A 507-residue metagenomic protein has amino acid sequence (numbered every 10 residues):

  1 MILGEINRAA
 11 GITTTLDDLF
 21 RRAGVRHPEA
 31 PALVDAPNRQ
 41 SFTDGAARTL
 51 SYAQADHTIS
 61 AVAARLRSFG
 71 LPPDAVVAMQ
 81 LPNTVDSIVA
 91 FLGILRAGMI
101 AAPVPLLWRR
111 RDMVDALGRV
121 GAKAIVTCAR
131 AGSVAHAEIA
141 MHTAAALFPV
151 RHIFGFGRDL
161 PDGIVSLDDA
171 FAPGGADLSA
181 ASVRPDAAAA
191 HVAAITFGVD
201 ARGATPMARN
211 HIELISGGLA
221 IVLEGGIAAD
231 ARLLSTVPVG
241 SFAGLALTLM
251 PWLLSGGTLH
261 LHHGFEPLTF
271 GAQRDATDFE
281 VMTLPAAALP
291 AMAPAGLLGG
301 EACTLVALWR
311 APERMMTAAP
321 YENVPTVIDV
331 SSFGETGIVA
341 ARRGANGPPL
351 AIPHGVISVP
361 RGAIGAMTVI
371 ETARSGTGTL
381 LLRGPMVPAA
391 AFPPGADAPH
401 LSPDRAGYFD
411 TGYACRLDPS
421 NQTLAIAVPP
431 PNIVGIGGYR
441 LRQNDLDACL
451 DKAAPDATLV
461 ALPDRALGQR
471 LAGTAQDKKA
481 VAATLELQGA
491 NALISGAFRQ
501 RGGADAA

Functional and structural regions predicted by a protein language model:
R8, I12, L33-G70, A75-T84 (+3 more regions): Conserved AMP-binding/adenylate-forming core of the ANL superfamily
L19-L50, V192-G203: AMP-dependent adenylate-forming
P28-P31, G155, L160-P161, F171-G217 (+3 more regions): Conserved pre-ATP/AMP-binding loop-to-beta segment of ANL
L81-L92, L107-R111, V237-L254: Conserved coil-to-alpha-helix start sites within the AMP-binding
M99-D169, R274-E301, A472-A483: Structural core segment of the AMP-binding/adenylate-forming
I100, R119-C128, A193-T196, G203-M292 (+1 more regions): AMP-binding/adenylate-forming
W108, V114-A116, I125-T127, G384 (+2 more regions): AMP-binding/adenylate-forming catalytic core of the ANL superfamily
D159, L167-P173, E280-T283, M292-M367: Gly/Ser/Thr-rich phosphate-binding loop
